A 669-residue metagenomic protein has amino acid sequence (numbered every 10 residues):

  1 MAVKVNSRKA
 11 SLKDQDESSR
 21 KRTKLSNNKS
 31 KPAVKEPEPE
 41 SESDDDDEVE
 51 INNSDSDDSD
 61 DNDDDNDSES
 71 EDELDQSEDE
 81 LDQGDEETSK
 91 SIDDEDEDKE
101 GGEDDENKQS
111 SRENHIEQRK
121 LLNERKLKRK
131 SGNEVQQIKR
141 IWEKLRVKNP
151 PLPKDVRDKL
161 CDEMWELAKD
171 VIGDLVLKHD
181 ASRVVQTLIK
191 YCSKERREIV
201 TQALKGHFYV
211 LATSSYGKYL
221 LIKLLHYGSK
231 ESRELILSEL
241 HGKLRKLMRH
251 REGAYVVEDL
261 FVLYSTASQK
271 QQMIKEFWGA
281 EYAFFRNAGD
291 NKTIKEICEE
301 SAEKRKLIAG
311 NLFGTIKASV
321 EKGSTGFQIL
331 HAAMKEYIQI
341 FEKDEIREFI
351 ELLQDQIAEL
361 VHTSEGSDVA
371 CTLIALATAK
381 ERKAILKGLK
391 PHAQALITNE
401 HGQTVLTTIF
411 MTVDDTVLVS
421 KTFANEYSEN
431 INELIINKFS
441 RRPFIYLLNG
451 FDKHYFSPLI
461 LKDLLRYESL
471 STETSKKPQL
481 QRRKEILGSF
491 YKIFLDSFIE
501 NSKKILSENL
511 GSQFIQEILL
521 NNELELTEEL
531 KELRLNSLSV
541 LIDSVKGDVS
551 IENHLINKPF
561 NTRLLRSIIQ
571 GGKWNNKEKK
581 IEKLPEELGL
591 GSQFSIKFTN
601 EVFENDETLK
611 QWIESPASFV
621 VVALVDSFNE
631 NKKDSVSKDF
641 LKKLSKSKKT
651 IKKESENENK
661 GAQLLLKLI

Functional and structural regions predicted by a protein language model:
A2-I669: Eukaryotic gene-expression regulator signature that favors modular helical reader/repeat domains and their
